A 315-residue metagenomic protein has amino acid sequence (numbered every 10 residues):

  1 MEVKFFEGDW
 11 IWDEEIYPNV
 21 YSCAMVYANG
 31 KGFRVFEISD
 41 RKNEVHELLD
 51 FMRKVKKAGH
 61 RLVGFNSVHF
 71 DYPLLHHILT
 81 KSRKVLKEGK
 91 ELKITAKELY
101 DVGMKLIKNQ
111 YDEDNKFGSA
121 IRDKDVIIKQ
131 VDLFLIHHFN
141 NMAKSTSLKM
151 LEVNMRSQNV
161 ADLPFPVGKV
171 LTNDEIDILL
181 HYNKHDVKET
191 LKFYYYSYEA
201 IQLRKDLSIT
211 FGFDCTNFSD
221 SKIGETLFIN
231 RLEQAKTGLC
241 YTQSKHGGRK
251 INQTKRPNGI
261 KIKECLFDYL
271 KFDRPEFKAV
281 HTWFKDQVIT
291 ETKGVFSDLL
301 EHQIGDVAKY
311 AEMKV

Functional and structural regions predicted by a protein language model:
M1-E7, M52-K56, Q303-V315: A short acidic-Thr-Gly-centered motif at the start of a beta-strand
F6-I16, D132, V315: Two-metal-ion RNase H-like nuclease active-site motif
E7, A24, A28-N29, V35: Generic N-terminal leader segments that precede the first folded domain
D9, F70, H185: Short, well-structured alpha-helical interface segments that form or flank functional binding sites
P18-C23: Short N-terminal binding/cap micro-motifs at the start of the first secondary-structure element
V26-A28, H77-S82, L207-S208: Short secondary-structure boundary/capping segments
G32-M150: Conserved DEDDh/DEDDy metal-dependent 3′-5′ exonuclease domain
T146, N154-D162, G168-V315: Conserved "right-hand" nucleotidyltransferase catalytic core of DNA-directed polymerases
